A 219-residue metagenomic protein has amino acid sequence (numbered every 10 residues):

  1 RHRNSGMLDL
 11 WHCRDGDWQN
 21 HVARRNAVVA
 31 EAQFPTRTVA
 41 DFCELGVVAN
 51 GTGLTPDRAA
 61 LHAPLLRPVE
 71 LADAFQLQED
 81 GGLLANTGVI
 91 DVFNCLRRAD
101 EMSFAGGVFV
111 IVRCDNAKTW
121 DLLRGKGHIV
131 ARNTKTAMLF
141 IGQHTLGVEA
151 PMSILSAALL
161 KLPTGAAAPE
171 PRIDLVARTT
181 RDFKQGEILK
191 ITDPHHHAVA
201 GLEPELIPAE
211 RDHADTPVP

Functional and structural regions predicted by a protein language model:
R1-A99: Core active-site phosphate/anionic-ligand binding loop and the adjoining beta-turn-alpha structural block in enzyme
R3, R14, R24-R25, R37 (+10 more regions): Arginine residue identity/basic-tract feature
R3, T164-G165: Intrinsically disordered, low-complexity, positively charged segments
R14-D15, H21-R24, A74-L77, M152-A158 (+2 more regions): Generic detector of short, locally flexible boundary/turn motifs and exposed helical patches
L45, A49, L71, V108-R113 (+1 more regions): Generic structural hydrophobic/aromatic packing signal, biased to beta-strands
P64, L71-D73, L77-L146: Structured C-terminal cap/extension of enzyme domains
M102-F104, A117-N133, A137-I154, G165-P219: Metallocofactor- and cofactor-centric catalytic cores in central/energy metabolism, strongly enriched
